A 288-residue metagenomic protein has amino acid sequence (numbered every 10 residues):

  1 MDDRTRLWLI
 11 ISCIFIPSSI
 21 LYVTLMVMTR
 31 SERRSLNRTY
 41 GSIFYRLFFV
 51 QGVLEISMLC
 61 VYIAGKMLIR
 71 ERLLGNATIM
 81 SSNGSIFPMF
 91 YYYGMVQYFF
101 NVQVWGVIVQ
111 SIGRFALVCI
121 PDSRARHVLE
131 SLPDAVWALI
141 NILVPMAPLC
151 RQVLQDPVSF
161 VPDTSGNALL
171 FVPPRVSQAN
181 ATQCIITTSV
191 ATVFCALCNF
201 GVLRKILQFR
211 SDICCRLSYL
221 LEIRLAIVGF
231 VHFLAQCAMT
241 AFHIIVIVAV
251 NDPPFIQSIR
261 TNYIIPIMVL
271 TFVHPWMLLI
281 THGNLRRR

Functional and structural regions predicted by a protein language model:
M1-R288: Seven-transmembrane-like multi-pass membrane architecture, highlighting hydrophobic TM helices and the outer-facing
